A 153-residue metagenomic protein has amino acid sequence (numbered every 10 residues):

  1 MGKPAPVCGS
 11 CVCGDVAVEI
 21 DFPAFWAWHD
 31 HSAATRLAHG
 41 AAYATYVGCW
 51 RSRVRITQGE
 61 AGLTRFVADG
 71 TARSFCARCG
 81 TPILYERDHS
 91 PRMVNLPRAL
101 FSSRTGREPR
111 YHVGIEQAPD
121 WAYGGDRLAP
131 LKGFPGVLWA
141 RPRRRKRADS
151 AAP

Functional and structural regions predicted by a protein language model:
M1-P153: A short Gly-Trp-Pro
